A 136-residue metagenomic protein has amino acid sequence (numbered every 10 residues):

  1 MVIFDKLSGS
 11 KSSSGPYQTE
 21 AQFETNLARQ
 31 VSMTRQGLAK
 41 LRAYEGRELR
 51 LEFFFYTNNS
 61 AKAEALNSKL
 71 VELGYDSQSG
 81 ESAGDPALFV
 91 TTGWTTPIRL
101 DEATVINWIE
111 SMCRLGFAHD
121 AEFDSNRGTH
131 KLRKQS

Functional and structural regions predicted by a protein language model:
V2-S136: Long, contiguous binding/interaction regions
